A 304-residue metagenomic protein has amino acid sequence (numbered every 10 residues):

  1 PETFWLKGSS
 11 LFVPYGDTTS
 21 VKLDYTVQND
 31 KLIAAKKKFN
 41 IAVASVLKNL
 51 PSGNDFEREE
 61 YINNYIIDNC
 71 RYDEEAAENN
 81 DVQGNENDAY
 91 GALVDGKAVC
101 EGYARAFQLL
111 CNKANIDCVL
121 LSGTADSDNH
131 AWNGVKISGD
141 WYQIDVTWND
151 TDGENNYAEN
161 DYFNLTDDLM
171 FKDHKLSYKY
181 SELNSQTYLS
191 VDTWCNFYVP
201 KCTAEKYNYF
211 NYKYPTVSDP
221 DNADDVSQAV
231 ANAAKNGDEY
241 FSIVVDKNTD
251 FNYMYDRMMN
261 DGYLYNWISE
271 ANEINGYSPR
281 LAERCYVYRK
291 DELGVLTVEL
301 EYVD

Functional and structural regions predicted by a protein language model:
P1-K48, A231-D238, S242, K247-D304: Linear, non-domain "peripheral" regions
V27-Q28, D68-D73, A77, C100 (+3 more regions): Solvent-exposed loop/turn segments at secondary-structure junctions within structured extracellular/periplasmic domains
K31-A92: Secondary-structure boundary elements
G53, D126, V245: Phosphate/dinucleotide-binding and metal-coordinating scaffold of catalytic cores in nucleotide-dependent enzymes
E59-I62, L93-C111: Active-site nucleophilic cysteine motif
A76-A77, E86, Y90, K97 (+1 more regions): Catalytic cysteine-centered active-site loop
E101-M170: Hydrophobic/aromatic-rich core segments of domains that either
W141-Q143, T147-M259: His-Asp-centered catalytic microenvironments across diverse enzyme cores, prominently the transglutaminase-like
